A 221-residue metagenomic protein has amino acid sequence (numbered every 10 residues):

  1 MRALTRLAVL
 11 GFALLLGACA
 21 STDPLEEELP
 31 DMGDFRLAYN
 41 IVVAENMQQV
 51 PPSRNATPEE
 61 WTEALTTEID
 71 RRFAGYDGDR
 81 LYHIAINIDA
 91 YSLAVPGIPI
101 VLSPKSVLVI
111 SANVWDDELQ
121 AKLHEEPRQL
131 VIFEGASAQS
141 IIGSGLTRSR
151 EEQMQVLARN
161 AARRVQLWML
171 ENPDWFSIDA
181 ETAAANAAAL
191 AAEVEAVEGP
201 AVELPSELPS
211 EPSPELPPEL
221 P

Functional and structural regions predicted by a protein language model:
M1-S21: Sec-dependent bacterial lipoprotein signal peptides
L16-A20, Q48-E59, G97-V114: Charged, low-complexity, helix/coiled-coil-prone segments
C19-E63, D174-P221: A structural "domain/chain start" motif
T22, V156-R159, R163-E171, W175: A domain-level signal for the structural core that forms small-molecule/cofactor-binding pockets and catalytic centers
P30-A90, N160, R164, W168: N-terminal segment of the mature soluble domain
M47-N55, A121-R164: Short secondary-structure boundary motifs at beta->alpha junctions and helix caps
D77-E126, G135-T147, P221: Surface-exposed short loop/turn segments
P96-P104, A138-N160, T182-E198: Short flexible/disordered coil segments
